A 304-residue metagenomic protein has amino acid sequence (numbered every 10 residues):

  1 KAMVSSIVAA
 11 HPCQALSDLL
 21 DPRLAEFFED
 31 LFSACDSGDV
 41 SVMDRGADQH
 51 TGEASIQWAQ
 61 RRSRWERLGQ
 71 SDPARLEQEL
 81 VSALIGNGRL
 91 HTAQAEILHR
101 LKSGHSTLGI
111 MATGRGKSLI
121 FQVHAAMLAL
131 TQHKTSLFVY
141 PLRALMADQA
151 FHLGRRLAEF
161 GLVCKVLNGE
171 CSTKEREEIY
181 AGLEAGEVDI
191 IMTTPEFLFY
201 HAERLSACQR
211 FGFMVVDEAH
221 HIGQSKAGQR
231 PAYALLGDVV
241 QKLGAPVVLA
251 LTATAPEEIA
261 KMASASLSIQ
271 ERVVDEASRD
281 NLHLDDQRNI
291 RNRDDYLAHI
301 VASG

Functional and structural regions predicted by a protein language model:
K1-T107, R210-A219, G223: Helicase-associated low-complexity/disordered flanking segments
S103-G109, K134-S136, V188-D189, A245-V247: Pre-Walker A (Motif I) flank of P-loop NTPase domains
G104-H124, L251: Walker A/P-loop
R115-I120, K134-R156, G169-C171, E175 (+2 more regions): Conserved Walker A/P-loop ATP-binding site and its immediately adjacent core in helicase/helicase-like ATPase domains
A158-T173, Q270-E276: Conserved RecA-like helicase motor-core motifs
T173-I191: Conserved motor-coupling elements within RecA-like helicase/translocase cores
E196-F197, A202-V247: SF2 helicase catalytic motif II
V239-K242, P246-V247, T254-S303: Interdomain hinge/linker at the junction between the two RecA-like core domains of SF2 helicases
